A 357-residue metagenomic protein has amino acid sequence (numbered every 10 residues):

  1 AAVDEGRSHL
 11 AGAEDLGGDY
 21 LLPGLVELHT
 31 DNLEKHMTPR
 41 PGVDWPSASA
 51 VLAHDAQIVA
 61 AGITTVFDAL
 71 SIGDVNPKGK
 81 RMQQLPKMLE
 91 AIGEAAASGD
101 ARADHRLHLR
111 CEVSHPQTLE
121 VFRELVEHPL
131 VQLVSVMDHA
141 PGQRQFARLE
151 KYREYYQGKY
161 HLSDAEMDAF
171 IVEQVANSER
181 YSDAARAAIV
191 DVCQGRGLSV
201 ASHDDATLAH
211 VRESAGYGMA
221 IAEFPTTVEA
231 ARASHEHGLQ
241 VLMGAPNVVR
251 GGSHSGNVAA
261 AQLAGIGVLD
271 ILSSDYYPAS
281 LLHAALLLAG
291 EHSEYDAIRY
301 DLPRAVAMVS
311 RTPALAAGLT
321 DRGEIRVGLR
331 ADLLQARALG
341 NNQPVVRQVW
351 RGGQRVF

Functional and structural regions predicted by a protein language model:
A1-A2, G18, G62, V349-G353: Glycine-centered positions in the ABC transporter ATPase nucleotide-binding domain
A1-L22: Histidine-rich, glycine-flanked metal-binding segment
L16-M88: Metal-associated gating/positioning segment near the N- to mid-region
G73-P77, R81-D205, D275: Metal-coordinating catalytic core of metallo-dependent amide/deamination hydrolases
L109-L119, D204-A209, E213, I221-E223 (+1 more regions): Active-site glycine- and acidic-residue-rich loops that bind and position anionic ligands or nucleotide-like cofactors
H128-Q132, Q194, E213-I221, E236-L242 (+1 more regions): Glycine-enriched alpha-helix->loop->beta-strand junction motifs that scaffold or abut catalytic
R180-S182, S202-D204, A222-A231, R250-N257 (+1 more regions): A general structural motif
H237-N247, G251-A336: His/Asp/Glu-enriched, well-ordered alpha-helical/loop segment that forms or immediately abuts the divalent-metal
